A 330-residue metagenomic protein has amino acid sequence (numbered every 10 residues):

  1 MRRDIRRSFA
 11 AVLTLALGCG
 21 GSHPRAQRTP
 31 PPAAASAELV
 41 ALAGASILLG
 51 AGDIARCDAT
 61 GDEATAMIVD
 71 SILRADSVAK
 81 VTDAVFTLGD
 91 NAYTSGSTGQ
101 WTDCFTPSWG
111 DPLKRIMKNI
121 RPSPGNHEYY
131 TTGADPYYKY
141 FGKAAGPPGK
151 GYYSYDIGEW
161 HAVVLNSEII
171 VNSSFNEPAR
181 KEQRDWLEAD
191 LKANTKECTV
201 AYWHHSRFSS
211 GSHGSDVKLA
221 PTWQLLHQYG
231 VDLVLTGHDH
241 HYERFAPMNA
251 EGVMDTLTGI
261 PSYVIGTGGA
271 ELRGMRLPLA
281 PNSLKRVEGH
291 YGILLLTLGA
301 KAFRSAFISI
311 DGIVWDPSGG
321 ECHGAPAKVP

Functional and structural regions predicted by a protein language model:
M1-F9: Bacterial N-terminal signal peptides that target proteins for export
A16-G18: C-terminal motif of bacterial Sec signal peptides marking the signal peptidase cleavage site
G20-H23: Bacterial signal peptide processing site
A26-W101, K181, A189, S209-S210: N-terminal active-site segment of His-dependent metallophosphoesterases
D53, G89-D90, G125-N126, L165 (+2 more regions): Active-site glycine-centered loops adjacent to acidic/histidine catalytic or metal-binding residues that shape
M67-D70, Y93-T199, K218-Q228, L233 (+1 more regions): Extended active-site neighborhood of metal-dependent phosphoesterases/phosphodiesterases
N194-S210: Short acidic, glycine-rich surface-loop motifs adjacent to enzyme active sites
G274-M275, L279-P330: A short C-terminal boundary segment appended to hydrolase-like catalytic domains
